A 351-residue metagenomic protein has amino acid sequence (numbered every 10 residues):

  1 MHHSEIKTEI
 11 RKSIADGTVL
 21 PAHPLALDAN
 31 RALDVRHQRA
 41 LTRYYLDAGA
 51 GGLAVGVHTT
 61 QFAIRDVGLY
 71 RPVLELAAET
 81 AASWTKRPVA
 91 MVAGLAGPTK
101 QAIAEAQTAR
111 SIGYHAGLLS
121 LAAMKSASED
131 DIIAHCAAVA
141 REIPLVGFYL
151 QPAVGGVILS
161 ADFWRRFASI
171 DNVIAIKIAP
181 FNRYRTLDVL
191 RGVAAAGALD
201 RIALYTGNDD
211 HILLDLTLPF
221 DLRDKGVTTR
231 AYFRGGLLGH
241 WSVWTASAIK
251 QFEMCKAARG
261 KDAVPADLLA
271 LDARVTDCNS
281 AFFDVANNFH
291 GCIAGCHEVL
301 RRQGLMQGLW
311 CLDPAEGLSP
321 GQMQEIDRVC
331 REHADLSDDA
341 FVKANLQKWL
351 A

Functional and structural regions predicted by a protein language model:
H2-I10, A15, L20-P24, A48 (+1 more regions): C-terminal alpha-helical cap/extension of soluble enzyme domains
H2-W164, A315, A340-L350: Active-site beta->alpha loop and helix N-cap motifs at the rims of alpha/beta catalytic domains
D47-G49, T80-W84, L118-A122, P144-G147 (+6 more regions): Short, surface-exposed, polar/charged, turn-prone segments marking secondary-structure boundaries
T59, I64, R71, H135-C136 (+5 more regions): Alpha-helix boundary/capping detector
Q101-A104, D188, D215-L216, G321: Short, solvent-exposed polar/charged micro-motifs at secondary-structure junctions
A138-R141, Q151-C292: Catalytic alpha/beta core domains of metabolic enzymes, predominantly
